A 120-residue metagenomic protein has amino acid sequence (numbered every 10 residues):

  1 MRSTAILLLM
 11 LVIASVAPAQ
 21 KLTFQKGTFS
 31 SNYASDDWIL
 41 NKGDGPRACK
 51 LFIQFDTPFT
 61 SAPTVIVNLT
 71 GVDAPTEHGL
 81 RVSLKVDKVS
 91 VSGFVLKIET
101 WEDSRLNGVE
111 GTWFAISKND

Functional and structural regions predicted by a protein language model:
M1-A5: Positively charged n-region of N-terminal signal peptides that target proteins for export
M10-A17: Hydrophobic h-region of N-terminal signal peptides that target proteins for export in Gram-negative bacteria
P18-P75, L80-R81, V86-D120: Extracellular receptor-binding modules and their adjoining Ser/Thr/Gly/Asp/Asn-rich linkers
